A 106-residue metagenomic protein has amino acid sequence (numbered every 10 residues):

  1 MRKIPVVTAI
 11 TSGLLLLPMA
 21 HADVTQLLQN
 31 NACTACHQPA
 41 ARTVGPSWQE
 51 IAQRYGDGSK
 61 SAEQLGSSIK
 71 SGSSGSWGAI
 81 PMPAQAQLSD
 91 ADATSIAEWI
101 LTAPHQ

Functional and structural regions predicted by a protein language model:
M1-T8: Bacterial N-terminal signal peptides that target proteins for export
T11-S12: Repetitive helical segments and hydrophobic/amphipathic motifs
L17-M19: N-terminal signal peptide c-region/cleavage motif recognized by signal peptidases
H21-P39: Sequence/structural segment immediately N-terminal to covalent heme-attachment motifs in c-type and related
Q29, Q38-S71: Gly/Gly-Pro-rich "capping" loops immediately C-terminal to redox-active cysteine motifs in periplasmic/lumenal
A35, P46-Q53, K70-A97: Axial heme c-ligation environment in periplasmic c-type cytochrome domains
H105-Q106: Short, solvent-exposed mixed-charge patches
